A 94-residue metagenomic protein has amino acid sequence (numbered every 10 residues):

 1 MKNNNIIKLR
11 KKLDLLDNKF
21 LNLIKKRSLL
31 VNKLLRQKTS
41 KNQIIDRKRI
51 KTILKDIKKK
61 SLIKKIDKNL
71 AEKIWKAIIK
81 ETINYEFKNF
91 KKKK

Functional and structural regions predicted by a protein language model:
M1-K94: Domain-level signature for soluble enzymes in the chorismate/prephenate branch of the shikimate pathway
